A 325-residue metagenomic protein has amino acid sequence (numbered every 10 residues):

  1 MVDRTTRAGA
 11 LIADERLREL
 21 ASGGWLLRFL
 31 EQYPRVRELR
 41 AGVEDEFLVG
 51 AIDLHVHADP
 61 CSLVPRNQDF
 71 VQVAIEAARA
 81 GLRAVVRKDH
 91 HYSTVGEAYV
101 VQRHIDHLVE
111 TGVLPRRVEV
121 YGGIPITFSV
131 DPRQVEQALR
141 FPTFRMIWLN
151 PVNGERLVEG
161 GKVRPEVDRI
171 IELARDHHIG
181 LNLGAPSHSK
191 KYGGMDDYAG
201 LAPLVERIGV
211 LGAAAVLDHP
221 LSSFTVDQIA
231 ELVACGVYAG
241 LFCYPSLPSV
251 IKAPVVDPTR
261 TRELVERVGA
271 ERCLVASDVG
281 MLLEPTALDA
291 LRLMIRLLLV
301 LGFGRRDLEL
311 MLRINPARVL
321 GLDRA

Functional and structural regions predicted by a protein language model:
M1-P115: An N-terminally biased module of ancient metal coordination in phosphate/nucleic-acid-related enzymes
V2, A290-A325: Mid-to-C-terminal alpha-helical segments outside catalytic/metal-binding sites
V43-E46, A78-R79, A98-R116, V135-F144 (+4 more regions): Acidic (Asp/Glu)-rich catalytic clusters
D53, Q72-G96, P115-T127, F144-G154 (+3 more regions): Divalent metal-dependent hydrolysis catalytic cores, especially in the metallo-beta-lactamase
P60-N67, R145-V226, E231: Divalent metal-binding pocket/active-site signature
S62-N67, V95-V100, Y192-V205, V226-V233 (+3 more regions): Histidine/acidic-residue-rich catalytic or RNA/ligand-binding cores of hydrolases and nuclease-related proteins
P65-E76, S129-F141, T225: Short, acidic/polar
F242, A270-A287: Short acidic/histidine-rich active-site segments
